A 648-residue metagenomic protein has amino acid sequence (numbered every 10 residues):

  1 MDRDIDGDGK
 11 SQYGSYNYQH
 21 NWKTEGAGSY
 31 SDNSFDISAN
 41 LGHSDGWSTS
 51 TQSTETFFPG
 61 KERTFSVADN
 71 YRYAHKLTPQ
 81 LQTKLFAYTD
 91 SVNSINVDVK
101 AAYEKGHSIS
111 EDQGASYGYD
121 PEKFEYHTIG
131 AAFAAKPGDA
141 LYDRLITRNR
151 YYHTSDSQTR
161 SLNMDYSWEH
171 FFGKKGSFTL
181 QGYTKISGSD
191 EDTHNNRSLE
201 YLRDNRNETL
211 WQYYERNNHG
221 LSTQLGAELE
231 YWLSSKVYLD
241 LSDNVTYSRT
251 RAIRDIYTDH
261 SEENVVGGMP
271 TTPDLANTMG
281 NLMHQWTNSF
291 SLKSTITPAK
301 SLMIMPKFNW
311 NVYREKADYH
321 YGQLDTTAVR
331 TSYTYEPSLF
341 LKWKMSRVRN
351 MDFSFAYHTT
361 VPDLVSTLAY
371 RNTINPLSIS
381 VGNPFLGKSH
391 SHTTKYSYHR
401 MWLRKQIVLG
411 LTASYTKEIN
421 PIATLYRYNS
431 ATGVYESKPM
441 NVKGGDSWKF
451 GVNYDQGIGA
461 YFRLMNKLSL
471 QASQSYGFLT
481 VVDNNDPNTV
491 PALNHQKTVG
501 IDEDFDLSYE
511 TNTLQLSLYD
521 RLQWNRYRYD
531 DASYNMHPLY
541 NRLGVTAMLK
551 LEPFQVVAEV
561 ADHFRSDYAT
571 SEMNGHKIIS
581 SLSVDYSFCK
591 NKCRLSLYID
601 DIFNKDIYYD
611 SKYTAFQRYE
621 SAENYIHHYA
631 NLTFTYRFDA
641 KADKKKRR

Functional and structural regions predicted by a protein language model:
M1-R648: Primarily recognizes Gram-negative and organellar outer-membrane beta-barrels
